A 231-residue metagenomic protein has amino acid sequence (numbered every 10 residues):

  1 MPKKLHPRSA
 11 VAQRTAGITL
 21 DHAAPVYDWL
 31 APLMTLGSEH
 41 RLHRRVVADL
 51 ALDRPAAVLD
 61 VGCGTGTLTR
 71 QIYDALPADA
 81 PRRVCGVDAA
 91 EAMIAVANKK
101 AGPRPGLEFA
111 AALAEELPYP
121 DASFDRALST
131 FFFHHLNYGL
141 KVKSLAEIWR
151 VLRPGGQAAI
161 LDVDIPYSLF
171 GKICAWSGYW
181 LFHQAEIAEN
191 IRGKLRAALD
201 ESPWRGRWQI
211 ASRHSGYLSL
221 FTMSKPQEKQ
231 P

Functional and structural regions predicted by a protein language model:
M1-V26: N-terminal, positively charged/glycine-rich alpha-helical extensions of SAM-dependent methyltransferases
V11-R14, A159-S219: C-terminal alpha-helical "lid/dimerization" subdomain adjacent to the S-adenosyl-L-methionine
G37-R54: Conserved alpha-helix/loop element of class I SAM-dependent methyltransferases that forms part of the SAM/SAH-binding
A57, G155-Q157: Short glycine-centered segments of the SAM/dcSAM-binding site in methyltransferase folds
L59-E116: Class I SAM-dependent methyltransferase SAM/SAH-binding core
E115-R126: A short acidic, Gly/Pro-enriched loop at the edge of an enzyme's catalytic core that lines a small-molecule cofactor
R126-G139: A short SAM/SAH-binding and catalytic strip from SAM-dependent methyltransferases
V142-P154: A short glycine-rich, Lys/Arg-flanked "PGG" loop and its adjoining helix->strand segment in the class I
